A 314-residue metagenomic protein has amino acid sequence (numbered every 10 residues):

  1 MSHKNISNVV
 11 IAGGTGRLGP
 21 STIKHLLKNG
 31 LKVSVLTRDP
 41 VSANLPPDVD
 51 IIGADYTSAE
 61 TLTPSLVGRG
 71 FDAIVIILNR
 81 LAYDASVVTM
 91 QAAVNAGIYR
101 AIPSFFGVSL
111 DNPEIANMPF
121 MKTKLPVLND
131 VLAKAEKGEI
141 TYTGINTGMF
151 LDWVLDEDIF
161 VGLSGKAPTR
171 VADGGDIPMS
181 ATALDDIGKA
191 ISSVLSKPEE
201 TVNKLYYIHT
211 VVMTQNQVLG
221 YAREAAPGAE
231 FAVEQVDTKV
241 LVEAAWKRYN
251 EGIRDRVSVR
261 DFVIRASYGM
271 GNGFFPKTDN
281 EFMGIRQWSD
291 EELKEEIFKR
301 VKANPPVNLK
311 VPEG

Functional and structural regions predicted by a protein language model:
S2-P47, T57-E60, A96, S109-E230 (+2 more regions): Oxidoreductase cofactor-interface core, primarily capturing Rossmann-like NAD(P)-dependent enzymes
D50-D72: Conserved Rossmann-fold cofactor-binding substructure of NAD(P)-dependent oxidoreductases
T63, L184-S192, D290-F298: Short, amphipathic alpha-helical "lid/cap" segments that border enzyme active or binding sites
G68-P103, I115, P119, T123-D130: NAD(P)-cofactor binding segment of oxidoreductase domains
I102-L110: Short, glycine-/small-residue-enriched flexible loop/hinge segments at domain edges that mediate gating
F105, F231-V242: A generic structural motif
K239-G314: A hydrophobic C-terminal alpha-helical subdomain
